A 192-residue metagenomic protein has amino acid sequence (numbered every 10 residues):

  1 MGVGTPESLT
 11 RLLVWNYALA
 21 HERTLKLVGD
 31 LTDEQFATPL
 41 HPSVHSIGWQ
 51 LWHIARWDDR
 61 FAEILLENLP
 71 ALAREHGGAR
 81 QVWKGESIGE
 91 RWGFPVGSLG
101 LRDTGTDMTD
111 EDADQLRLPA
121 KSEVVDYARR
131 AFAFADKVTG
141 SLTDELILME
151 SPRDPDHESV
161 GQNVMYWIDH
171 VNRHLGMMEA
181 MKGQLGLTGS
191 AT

Functional and structural regions predicted by a protein language model:
M1-A18: Extreme N-terminal tail/first-helix region
T5-P6, E111-K121, P152-Q162: Acidic/His metal-coordination segments adjacent to aromatic residues that form catalytic metal sites in metalloenzymes
V14-A18, E22-L25, Q35-D103, A133-D136 (+1 more regions): Short, contiguous alpha-helical
D30, H53, S141: Conserved catalytic core of Hanks-type protein kinase domains
F94-A133: Alpha-helix-centered segments that form part of catalytic cores
